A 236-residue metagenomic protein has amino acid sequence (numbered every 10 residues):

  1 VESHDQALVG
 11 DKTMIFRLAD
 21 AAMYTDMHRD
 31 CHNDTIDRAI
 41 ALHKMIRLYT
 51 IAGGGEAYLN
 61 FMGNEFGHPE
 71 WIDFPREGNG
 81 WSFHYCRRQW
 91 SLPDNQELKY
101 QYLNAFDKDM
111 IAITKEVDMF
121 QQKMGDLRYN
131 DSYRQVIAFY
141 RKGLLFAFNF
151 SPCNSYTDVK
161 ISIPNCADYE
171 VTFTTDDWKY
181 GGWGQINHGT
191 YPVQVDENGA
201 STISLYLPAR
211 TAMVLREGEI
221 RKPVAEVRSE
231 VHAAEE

Functional and structural regions predicted by a protein language model:
V1-R29: Aromatic-lined glycan-binding groove of carbohydrate-active enzymes
R29-T35: Surface-exposed cleft-lining segments at the edges of enzyme active sites
T35-K44, Y49-N60, N64-E236: Carbohydrate-interacting/catalytic domains
